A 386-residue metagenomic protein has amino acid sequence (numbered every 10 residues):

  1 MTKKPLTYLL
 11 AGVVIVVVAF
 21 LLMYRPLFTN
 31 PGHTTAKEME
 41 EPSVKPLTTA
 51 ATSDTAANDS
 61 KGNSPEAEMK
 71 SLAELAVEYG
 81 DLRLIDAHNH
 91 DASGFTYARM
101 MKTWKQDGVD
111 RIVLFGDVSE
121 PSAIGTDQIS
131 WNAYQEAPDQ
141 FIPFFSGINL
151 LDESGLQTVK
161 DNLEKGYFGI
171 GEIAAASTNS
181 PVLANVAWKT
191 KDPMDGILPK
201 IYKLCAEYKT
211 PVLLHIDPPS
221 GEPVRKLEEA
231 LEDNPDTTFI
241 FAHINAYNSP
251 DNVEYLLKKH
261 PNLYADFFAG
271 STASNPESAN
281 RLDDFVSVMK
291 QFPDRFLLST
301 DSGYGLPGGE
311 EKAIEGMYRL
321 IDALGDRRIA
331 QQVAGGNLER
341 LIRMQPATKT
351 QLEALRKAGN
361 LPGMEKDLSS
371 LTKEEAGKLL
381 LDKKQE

Functional and structural regions predicted by a protein language model:
K3-L9, L21-L22, P26-R83, A98 (+5 more regions): Mid-to-C-terminal alpha-helical segments outside catalytic/metal-binding sites
E68-L72, F95-M100, I124-N132, E153-V159 (+3 more regions): Alpha-helical scaffolding within the catalytic cores of extracellular/periplasmic polymer-degrading hydrolases
V77, T126-P211, Y264, S271-T272: Active-site gating/metal-coordination segments in enzymes
R83-N89, R99-S122, Q140-G147, F168-E172 (+1 more regions): Divalent metal-dependent hydrolysis catalytic cores, especially in the metallo-beta-lactamase
I85-A92, H215, H243: Histidine-centered divalent metal-coordination motifs
H88, I112, P143, I170 (+6 more regions): Divalent metal-coordination and catalytic microenvironments
A92-G94, S119-S122, L150-L151, A176-S180 (+4 more regions): Active-site environment of divalent metal-dependent phosphoester hydrolases
W188-L298: Catalytic pocket-lining loop regions of alpha/beta-barrel enzymes, especially the amidohydrolase/enolase/GH5 lineages
